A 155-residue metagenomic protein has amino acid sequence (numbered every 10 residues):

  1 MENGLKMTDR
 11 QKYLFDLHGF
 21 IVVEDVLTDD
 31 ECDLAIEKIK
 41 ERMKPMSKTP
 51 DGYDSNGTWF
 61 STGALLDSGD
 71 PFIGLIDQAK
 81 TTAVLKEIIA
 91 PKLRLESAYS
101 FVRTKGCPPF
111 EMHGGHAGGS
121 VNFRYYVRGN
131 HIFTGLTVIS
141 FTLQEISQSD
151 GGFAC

Functional and structural regions predicted by a protein language model:
M1-H18, E24-H131: Non-heme Fe(II)-dependent double-stranded beta-helix
V22, E111, V138, T142 (+1 more regions): Conserved beta-strand segments that form the floor/walls of ligand-binding pockets within enzyme and binding domains
N122-Q148: Short, conserved beta-strand element in jelly-roll/cupin
Q148-C155: A short beta-strand-loop-beta hairpin characteristic of the jelly-roll/cupin
